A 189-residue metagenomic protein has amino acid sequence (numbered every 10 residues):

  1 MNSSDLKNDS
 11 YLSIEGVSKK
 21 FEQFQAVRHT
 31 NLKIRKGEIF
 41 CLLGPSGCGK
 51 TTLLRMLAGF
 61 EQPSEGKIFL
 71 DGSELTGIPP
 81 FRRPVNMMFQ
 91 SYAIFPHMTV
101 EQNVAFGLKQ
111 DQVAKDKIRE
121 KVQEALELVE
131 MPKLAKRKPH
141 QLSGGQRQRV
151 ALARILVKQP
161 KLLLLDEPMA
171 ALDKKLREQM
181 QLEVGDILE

Functional and structural regions predicted by a protein language model:
L43-P45: The feature captures the beta-strand-to-loop junction immediately N-terminal to the Walker
E74, K109, A114-L134, E183-E189: Conserved ABC ATPase "signature" region
M98-F106: Short coil-to-helix segment of the ABC ATPase nucleotide-binding domain corresponding to the Q-loop/switch region
K138-L142, Q146: Conserved ABC ATPase signature
L152: Hydrophobic anchor residue at the start of the ABC signature
V157-K161: A short, proline-enriched helix->beta-strand linker immediately N-terminal to the Walker B motif in ABC-type P-loop
L163-D166: Catalytic Walker B motif of ABC-type/P-loop ATPase nucleotide-binding domains
